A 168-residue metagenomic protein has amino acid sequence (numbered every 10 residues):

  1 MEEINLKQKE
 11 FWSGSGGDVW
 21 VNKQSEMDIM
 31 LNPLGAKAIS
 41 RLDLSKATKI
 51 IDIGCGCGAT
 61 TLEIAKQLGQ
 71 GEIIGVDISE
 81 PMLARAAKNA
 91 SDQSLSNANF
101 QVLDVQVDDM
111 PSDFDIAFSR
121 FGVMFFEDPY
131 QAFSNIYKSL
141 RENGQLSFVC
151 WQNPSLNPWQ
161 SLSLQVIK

Functional and structural regions predicted by a protein language model:
M1-S45, A59-E63, R85: Conserved class I S-adenosyl-L-methionine
L42, Q67-L68, L140: A generic alpha-to-beta junction signature in SAM-dependent methyltransferases
K49-D108, Q131: Class I SAM-dependent methyltransferase SAM/SAH-binding core
Q106-A117: A short acidic, Gly/Pro-enriched loop at the edge of an enzyme's catalytic core that lines a small-molecule cofactor
D115-Y130, Q152: A short SAM/SAH-binding and catalytic strip from SAM-dependent methyltransferases
Y130-Q145: A short glycine-rich, Lys/Arg-flanked "PGG" loop and its adjoining helix->strand segment in the class I
Q145-K168: Conserved class I S-adenosyl-L-methionine
